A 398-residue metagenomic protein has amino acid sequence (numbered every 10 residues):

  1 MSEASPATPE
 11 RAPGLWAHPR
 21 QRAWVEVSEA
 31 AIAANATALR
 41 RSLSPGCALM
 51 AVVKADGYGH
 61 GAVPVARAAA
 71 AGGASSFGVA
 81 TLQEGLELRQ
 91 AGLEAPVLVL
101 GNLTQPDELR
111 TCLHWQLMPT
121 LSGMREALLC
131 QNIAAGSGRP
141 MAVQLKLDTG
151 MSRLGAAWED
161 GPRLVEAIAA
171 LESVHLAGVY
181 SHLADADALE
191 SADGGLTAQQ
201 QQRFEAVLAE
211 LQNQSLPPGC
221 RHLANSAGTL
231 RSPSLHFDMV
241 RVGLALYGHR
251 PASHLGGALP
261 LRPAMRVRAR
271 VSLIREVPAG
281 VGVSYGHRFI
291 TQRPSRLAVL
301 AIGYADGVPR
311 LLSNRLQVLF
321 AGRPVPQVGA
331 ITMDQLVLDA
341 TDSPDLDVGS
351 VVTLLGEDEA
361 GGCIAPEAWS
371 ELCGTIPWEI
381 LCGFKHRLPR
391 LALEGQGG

Functional and structural regions predicted by a protein language model:
S2-T37, R41, Q83-E84, L103 (+4 more regions): Active-site anion/phosphate-binding pocket segments in diverse small-molecule metabolic enzymes
H18-P19, A23-V27, A33-A34, C47-H222 (+1 more regions): Active-site-proximal beta-alpha core segment in soluble small-molecule metabolic enzymes
